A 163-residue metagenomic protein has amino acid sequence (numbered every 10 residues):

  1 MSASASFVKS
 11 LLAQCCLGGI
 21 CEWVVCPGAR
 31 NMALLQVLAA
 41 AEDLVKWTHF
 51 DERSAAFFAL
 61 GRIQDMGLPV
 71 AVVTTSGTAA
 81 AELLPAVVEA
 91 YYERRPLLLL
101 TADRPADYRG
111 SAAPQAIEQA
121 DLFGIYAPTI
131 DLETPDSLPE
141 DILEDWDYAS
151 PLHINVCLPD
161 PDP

Functional and structural regions predicted by a protein language model:
S2-P163: N-terminal alpha/beta PP-like core and its mobile active-site loop of ThDP/TPP-dependent enzymes
